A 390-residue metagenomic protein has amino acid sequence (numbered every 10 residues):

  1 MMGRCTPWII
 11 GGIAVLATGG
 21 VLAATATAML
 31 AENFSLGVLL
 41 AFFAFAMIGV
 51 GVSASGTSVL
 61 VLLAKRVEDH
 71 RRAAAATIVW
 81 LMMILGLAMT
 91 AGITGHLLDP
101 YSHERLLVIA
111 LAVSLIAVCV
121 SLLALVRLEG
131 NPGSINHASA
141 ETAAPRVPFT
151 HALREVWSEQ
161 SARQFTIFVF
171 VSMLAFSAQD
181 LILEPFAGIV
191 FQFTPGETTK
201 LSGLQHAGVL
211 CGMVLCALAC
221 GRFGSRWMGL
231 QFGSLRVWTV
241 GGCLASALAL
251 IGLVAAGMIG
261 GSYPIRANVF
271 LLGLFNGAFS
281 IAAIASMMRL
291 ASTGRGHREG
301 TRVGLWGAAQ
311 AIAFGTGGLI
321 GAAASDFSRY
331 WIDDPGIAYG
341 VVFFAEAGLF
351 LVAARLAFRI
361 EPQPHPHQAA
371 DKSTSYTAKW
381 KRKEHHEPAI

Functional and structural regions predicted by a protein language model:
M1-G3, L98, G212-L235, S325: Helix-to-loop junctions at the C-terminal end of transmembrane segments in multipass secondary transporters
I9-S35, V240-G261: C-terminal ends and interior cores of transmembrane alpha-helices in multi-pass membrane transporters/permeases
A17, R105-A124, G336-F358: Symmetry-related core transmembrane helices of the 12-TM Major Facilitator Superfamily/SLC fold
A46, W157-Q179: Pair of pore-lining "gating" transmembrane helices in MFS-fold secondary transporters
A73-L98, W306-G321: Glycine-rich segments within core transmembrane alpha-helices of 12-TM secondary carriers
P132-T166, V190, H367-I390: Juxtamembrane intracellular "pre-TM" segments in multi-pass secondary transporters
L181-K200, D326: Short amphipathic helix-loop junctions that connect adjacent transmembrane helices in Major Facilitator Superfamily/SLC
L235-A283: C-terminal transmembrane helical hairpin of 12-TM major facilitator-type secondary transporters
